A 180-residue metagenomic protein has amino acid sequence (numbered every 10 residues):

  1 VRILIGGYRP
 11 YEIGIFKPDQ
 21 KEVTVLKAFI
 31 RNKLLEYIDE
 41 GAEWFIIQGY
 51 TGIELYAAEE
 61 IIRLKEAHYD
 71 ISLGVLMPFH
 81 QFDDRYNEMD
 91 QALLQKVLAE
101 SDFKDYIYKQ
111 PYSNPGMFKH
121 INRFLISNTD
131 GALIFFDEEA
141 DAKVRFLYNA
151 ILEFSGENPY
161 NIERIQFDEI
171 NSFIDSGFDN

Functional and structural regions predicted by a protein language model:
I3-D179: Acidic/glycine-enriched connector segments
